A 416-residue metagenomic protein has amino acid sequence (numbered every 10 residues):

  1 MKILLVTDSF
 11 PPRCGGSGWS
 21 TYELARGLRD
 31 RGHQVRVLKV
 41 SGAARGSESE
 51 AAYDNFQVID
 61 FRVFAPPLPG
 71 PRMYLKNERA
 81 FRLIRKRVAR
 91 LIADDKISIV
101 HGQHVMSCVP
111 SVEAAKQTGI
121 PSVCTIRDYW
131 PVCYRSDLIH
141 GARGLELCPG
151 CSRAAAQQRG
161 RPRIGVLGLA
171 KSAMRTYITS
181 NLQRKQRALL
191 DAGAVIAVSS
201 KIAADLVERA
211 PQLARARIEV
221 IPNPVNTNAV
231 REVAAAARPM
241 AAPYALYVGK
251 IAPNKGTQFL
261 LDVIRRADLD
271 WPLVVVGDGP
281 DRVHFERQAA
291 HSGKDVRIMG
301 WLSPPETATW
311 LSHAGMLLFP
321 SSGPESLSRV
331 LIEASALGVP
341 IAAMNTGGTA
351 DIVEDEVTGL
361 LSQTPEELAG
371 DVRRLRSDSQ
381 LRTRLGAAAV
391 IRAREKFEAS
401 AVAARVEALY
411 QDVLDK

Functional and structural regions predicted by a protein language model:
M1-E50, Q57, D94-D95, T118 (+1 more regions): N-terminal subdomain of nucleotide-sugar transferases
W19, P243, Y247-R266, P280-V283 (+1 more regions): A conserved mid-protein helix/loop that constitutes part of the nucleotide-sugar donor-binding site
Q117, W130, A142-V195: Membrane-proximal helix-turn-helix segments that form the acceptor-binding/catalytic region of lipid-linked
K201, P224: Carbohydrate-associated surface elements
E286-P305: Nucleotide-activated donor-binding/catalytic signature segment of Leloir-type glycosyltransferases, i.e., the conserved
M316, L331, P340-A343: Short hydrophobic beta-strand element within catalytic cores of glycosyltransferases and related nucleotide-activated
L331, N345-E356, L360-S362: Short acidic/histidine- and often glycine-rich active-site loop of Leloir-type glycosyltransferases that engages
D355-E366, R374-Q380: Conserved acidic donor-binding segment of nucleotide-sugar-dependent glycosyltransferases
